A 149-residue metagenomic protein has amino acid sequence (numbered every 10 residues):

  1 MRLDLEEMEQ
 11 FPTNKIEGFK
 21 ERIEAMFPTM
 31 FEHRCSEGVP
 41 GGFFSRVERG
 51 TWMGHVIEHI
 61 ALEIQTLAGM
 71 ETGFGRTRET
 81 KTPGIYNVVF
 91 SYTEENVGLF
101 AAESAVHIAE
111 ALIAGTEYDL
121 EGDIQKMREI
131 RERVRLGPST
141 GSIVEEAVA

Functional and structural regions predicted by a protein language model:
M1-A149: Preference for protein termini
